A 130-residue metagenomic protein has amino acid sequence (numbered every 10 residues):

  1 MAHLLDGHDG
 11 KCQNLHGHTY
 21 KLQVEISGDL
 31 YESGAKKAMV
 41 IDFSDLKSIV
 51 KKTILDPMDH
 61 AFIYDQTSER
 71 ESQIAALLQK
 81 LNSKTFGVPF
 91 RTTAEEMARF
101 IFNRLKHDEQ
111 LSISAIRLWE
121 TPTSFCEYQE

Functional and structural regions predicted by a protein language model:
M1-E130: Charge-rich, low-complexity N-terminal segments
